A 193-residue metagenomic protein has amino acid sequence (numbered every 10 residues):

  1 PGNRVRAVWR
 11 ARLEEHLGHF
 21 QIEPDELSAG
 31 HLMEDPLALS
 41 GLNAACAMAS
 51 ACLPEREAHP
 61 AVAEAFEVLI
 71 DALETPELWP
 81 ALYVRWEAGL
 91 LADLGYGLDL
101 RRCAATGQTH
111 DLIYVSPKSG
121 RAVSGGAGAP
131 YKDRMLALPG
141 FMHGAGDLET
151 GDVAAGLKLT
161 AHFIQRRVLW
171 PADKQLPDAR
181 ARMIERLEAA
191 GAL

Functional and structural regions predicted by a protein language model:
P1-L193: Non-catalytic alpha-helical scaffolds and adjoining flexible linkers that form interface surfaces for assembly
